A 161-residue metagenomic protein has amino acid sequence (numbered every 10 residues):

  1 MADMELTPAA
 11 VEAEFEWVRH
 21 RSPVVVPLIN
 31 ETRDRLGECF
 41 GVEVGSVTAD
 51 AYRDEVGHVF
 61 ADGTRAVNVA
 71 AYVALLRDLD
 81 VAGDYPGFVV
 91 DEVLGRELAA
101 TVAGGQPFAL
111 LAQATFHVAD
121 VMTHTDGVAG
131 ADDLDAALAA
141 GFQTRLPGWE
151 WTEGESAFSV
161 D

Functional and structural regions predicted by a protein language model:
M1-D161: Acidic, polar-rich N-terminal leader regions of halophilic archaeal proteins
